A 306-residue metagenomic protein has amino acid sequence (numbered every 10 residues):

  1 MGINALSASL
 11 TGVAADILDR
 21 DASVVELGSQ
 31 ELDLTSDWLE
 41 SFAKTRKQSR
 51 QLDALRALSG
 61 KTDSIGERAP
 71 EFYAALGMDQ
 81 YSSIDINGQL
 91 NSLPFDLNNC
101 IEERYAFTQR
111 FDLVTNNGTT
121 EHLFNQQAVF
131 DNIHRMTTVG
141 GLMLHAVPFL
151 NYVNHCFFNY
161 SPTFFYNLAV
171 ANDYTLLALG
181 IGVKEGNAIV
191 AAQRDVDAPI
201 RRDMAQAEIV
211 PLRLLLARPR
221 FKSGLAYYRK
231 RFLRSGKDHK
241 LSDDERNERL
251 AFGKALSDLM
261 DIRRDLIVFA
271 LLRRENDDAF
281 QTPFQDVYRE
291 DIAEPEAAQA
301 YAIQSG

Functional and structural regions predicted by a protein language model:
M1-S23, E31-S41: Class I SAM-dependent methyltransferase Rossmann-like catalytic core, especially the SAM/SAH-binding loop
S9-D16, E26, E296-G306: Intrinsic disorder/low-complexity detector
V13-A14, P70, L256-L259: Generic recognition of flexible, low-complexity loop/linker segments
D19-V24, R50-A54: Mobile, glycine- and charge-enriched loop segments and immediately flanking short secondary-structure elements within
S23-L27, S64-N154, T163: Conserved SAM-binding loop
E31, G88, N99, I181-G186: Residue-level detector of flexible, active-site-proximal loop/helix-junction positions within diverse enzyme catalytic
L32-I84: Aromatic- and Gly/Pro-rich amphipathic surface segment
S59-D63, L76, F124-G306: S-adenosyl-L-methionine-dependent methyltransferase catalytic module, highlighting the catalytic core
